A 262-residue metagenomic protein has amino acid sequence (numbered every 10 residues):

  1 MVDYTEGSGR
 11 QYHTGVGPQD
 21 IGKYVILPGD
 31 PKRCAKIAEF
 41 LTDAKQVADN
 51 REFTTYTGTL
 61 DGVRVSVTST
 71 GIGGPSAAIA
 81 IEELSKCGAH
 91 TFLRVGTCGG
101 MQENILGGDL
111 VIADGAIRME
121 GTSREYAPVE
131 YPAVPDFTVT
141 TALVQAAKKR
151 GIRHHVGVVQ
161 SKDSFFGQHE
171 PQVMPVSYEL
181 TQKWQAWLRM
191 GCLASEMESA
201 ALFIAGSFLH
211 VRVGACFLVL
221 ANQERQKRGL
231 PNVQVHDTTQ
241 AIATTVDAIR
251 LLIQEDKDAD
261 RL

Functional and structural regions predicted by a protein language model:
M1-A142: Metabolite-binding pocket within alpha/beta catalytic cores that recognizes anionic/polar moieties
L27, P31-C34, T70-A77, P132 (+7 more regions): Generic structural signal for well-ordered, non-membrane alpha-helical segments in soluble metabolic enzymes
A44-D49, G151-V158, Q254-L262: Flexible, glycine/charged-enriched surface loops at secondary-structure junctions
H90-T91, L193, R212: Short acidic/polar active-site loop segments enriched in Thr and Asp
A133-G191: Active-site rim beta-loop-alpha module in soluble metabolic enzymes
A142-R150, A205, T244-E255: Generic non-transmembrane alpha-helical segments
A200-Q234: Zn-dependent metallopeptidase/amidohydrolase metal-coordination segment
Q223-L262: His/Asp/Glu-rich mid-to-C-terminal helical/loop segments that flank catalytic regions of hydrolases
